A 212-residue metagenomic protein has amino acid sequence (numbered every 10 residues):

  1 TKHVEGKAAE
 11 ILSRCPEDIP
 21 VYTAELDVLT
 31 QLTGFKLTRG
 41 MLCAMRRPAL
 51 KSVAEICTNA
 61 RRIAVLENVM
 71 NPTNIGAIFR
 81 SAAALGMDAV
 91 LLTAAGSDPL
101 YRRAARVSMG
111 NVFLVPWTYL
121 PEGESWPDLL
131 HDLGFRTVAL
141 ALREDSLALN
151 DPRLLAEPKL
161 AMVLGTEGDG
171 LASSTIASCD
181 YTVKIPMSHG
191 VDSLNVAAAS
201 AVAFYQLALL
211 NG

Functional and structural regions predicted by a protein language model:
T1-K36, R136: N-terminal positively charged helical leader segments and presequences
A24-E25, E67, T93-A94, P116 (+2 more regions): Short beta->alpha connector loops at strand-helix junctions that form conserved, small/polar/Pro-enriched
G34-A60, G96: Acidic/glycine-rich phosphate/pyrophosphate-binding loops and surrounding catalytic core that coordinate Mg2+
M41-C43, S81-L85, G96-V112, S173-G212: Structured adenosyl-cofactor binding patch, chiefly the S-adenosyl-L-methionine
A54-C57, S125-L133, L149-A156: Short amphipathic alpha-helix with an adjacent loop that forms part of the alpha/beta core around
A60-P99: Internal active-site segments that recognize and position negatively charged phosphoryl groups and nucleotide moieties
D88-R136: Histidine/lysine/aspartate-rich catalytic loop segments that bind and position anionic ligands
V138-V191: Active-site/ligand-binding-proximal alpha/beta "capping" segment
